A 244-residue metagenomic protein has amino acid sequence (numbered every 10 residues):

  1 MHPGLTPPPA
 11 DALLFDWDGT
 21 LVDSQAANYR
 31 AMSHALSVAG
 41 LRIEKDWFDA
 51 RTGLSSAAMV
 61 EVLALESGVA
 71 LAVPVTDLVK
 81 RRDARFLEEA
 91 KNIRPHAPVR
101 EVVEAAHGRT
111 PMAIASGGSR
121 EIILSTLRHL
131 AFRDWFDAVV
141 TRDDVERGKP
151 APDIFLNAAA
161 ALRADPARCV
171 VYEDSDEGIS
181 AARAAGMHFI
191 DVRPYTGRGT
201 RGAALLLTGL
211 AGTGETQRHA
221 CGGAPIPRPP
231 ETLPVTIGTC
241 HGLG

Functional and structural regions predicted by a protein language model:
M1-D11, E104, R120-G244: Asp-based, Mg2+/Mn2+-dependent phosphohydrolase catalytic module
H2-F48: Active-site neighborhood of HAD-like aspartate-dependent phosphohydrolases
P9, E88-I114, R120, L124: Short, acidic loop-to-helix structural element flanking the phosphoryl-transfer center in phosphate-processing enzymes
L21, P95, M112-A115, R147 (+1 more regions): Conserved SAM-binding loop
R30-S67, R85: Alpha-helical substrate-recognition element adjacent to the catalytic core
L41-I43, V69, F132, A164: Helix N-cap/coil-helix junction residues
R42, A64-E101: Metal-dependent phosphoesterase signature
R42, P111-M112, H188: Residue-level detector of anion-binding/catalytic polar loops
